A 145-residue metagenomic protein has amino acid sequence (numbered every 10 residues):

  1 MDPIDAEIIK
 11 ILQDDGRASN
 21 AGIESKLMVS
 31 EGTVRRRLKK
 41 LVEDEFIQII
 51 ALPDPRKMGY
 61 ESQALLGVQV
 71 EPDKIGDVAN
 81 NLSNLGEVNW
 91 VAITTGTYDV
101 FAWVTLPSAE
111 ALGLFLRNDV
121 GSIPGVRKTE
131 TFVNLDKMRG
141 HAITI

Functional and structural regions predicted by a protein language model:
M1-I145: A compositional/biophysical signature of low hydrophobicity enriched in polar/charged and small residues
